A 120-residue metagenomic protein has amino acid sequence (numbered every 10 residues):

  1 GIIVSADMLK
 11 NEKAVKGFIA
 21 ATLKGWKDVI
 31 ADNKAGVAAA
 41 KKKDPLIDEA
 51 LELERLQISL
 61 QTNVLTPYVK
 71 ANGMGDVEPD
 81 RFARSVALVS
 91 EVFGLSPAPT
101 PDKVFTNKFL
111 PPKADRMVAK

Functional and structural regions predicted by a protein language model:
G1-V4, M8-L9: Short glycine- and hydrophobic/aromatic-rich loop-to-beta-strand nucleating segment in the catalytic cores
I3, G75-V77, S96: Compositionally biased, intrinsically disordered low-complexity regions
V4-S5, K70-G73, T100-P101, F105: Glycine-rich, flexible loop/turn motifs
K10-V92: Secondary-structure end/capping motifs
F82-K120: Conserved C-terminal helix/tail region of periplasmic/extracytoplasmic solute-binding proteins
